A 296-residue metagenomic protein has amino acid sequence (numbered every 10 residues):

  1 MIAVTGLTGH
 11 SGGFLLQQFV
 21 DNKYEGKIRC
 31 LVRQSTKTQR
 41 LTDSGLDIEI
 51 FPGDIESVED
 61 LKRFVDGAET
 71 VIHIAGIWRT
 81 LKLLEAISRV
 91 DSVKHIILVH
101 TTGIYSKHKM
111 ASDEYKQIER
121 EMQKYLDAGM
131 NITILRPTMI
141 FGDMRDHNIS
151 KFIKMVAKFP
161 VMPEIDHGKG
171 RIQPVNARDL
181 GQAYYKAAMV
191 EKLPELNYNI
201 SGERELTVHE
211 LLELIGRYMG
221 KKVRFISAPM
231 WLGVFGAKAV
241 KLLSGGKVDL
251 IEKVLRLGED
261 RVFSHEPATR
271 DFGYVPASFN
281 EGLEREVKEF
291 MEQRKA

Functional and structural regions predicted by a protein language model:
I2-N22: N-terminal Rossmann NAD(P)H-binding glycine-rich loop of SDR-like oxidoreductase domains
T5, L31, I74, I96-T102 (+1 more regions): SDR active-site strand-loop-helix element
L31-T36, D54-I55: N-terminal Rossmann-fold cofactor-binding loop
E49-A68: Conserved Rossmann-fold cofactor-binding substructure of NAD(P)-dependent oxidoreductases
T70, L81-T133: Conserved Rossmann-fold NAD(P)-dependent oxidoreductase catalytic core, especially the SDR/UDP-sugar
T138-R145, D166-A177, G202-R204: Glycine-rich "substrate-gating" loop/helix at the edge of Rossmann-like oxidoreductase active sites
K154-V175, A183-A187, E191-P194, N199: A conserved pocket-lining segment of Rossmann-fold NAD(P)-dependent short-chain dehydrogenase/reductase
V190-D249, H265, R270-A296: Mid/C-terminal beta-alpha module of Rossmann-like enzyme folds, strongest in SDR-family dehydrogenases/epimerases
